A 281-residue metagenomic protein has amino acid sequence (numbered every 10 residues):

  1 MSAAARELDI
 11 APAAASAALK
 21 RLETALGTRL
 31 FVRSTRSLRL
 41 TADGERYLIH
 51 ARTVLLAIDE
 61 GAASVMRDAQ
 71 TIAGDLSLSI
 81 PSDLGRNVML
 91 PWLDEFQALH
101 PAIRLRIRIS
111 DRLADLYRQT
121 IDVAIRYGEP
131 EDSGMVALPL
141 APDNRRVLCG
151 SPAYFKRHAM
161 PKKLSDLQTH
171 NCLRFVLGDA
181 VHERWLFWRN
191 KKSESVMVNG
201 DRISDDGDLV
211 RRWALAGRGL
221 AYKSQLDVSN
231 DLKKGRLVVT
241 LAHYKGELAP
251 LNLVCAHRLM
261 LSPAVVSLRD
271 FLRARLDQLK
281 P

Functional and structural regions predicted by a protein language model:
M1-R6, A13, K20: Residues within helix-turn-helix
R6, T24, A98: Alpha-helical residues within the helix-turn-helix
A11, A17-R21, W92: Residues within the DNA-recognition helix of helix-turn-helix
E23-L40: A short LG(V/I)-centered, amphipathic sequence patch enriched for acidic residue(s) preceding the LG motif
T35-L38, E45, L56-S79: Short helix-loop hinge/linker segments at domain boundaries
A73-V136: Central regulatory/effector-binding core of bacterial HTH transcription factors
V88, S224, M260-A274, L279-K280: Short amphipathic alpha-helical coupling segments at ligand-binding clamshell hinges and other catalytic/signaling
R118-T120, P130-L251, Q278-P281: C-terminal regulatory
